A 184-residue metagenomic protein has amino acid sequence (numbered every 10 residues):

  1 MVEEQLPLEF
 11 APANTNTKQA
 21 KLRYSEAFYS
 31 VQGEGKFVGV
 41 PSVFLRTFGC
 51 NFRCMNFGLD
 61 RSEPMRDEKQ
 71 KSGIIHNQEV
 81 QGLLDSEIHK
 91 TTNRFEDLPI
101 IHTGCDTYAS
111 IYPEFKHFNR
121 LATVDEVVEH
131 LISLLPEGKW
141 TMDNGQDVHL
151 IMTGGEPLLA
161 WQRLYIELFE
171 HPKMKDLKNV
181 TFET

Functional and structural regions predicted by a protein language model:
V2-K18, L22-S25, F52, N56-T184: Conserved Radical SAM active-site core
E26, Q32-V38, S42: S-adenosyl-L-methionine
V38-V43, T47-F52, V128: Conserved N-terminal beta1-alpha1 strand-loop-helix module at the mouth
